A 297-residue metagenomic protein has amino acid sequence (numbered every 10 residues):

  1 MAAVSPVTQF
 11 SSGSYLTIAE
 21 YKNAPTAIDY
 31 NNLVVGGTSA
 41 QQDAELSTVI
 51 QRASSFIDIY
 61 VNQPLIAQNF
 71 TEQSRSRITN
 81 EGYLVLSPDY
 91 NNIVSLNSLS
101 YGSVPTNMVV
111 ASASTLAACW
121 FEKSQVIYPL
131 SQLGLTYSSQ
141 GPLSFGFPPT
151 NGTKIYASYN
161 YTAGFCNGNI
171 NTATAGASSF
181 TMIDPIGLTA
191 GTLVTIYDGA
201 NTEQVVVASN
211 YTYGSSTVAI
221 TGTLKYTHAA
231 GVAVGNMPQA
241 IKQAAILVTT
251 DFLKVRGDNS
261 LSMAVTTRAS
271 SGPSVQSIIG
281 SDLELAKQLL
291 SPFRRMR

Functional and structural regions predicted by a protein language model:
M1-R297: Divalent metal-cofactor coordination and adjacent catalytic microenvironments
